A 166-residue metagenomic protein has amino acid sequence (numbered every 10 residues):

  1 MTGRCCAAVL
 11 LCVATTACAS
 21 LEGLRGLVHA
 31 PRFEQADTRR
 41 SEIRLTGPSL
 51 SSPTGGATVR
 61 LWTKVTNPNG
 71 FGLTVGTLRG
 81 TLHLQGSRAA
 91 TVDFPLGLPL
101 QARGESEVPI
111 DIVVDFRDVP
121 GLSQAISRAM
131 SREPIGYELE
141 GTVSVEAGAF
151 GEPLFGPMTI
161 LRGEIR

Functional and structural regions predicted by a protein language model:
M1-C18: Sec-dependent bacterial lipoprotein signal peptides
A14-A36: Bacterial Sec signal peptide processing site at the extreme N-terminus
R44-T58, T66-L73, P99-A102, R128-R132: Short, solvent-exposed beta-strand/turn "edge" segments of beta-rich domains on protein surfaces
A57-L61, L78, S106, Y137 (+1 more regions): Hydrophobic core residues within well-ordered beta-strands of beta-rich domains
G70-R88: Short acidic, flexible loop segments centered on an aromatic residue
G86-G121: Intrinsically disordered, low-complexity Pro/Gly/Ser/Thr-rich segments with frequent PxxP/GP/PP motifs and embedded
F116-R166: Terminal connector regions
